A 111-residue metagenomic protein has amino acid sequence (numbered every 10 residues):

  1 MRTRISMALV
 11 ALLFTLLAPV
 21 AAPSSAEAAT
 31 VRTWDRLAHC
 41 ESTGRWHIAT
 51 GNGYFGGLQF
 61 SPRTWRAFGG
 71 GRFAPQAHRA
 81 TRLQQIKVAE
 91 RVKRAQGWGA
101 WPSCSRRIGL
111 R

Functional and structural regions predicted by a protein language model:
M1, A28-A29: Absolute protein N-terminus
T3-T15: Sec-dependent N-terminal signal peptides
I5-A8, P23-E27: Serine/proline-rich low-complexity intrinsically disordered segments, especially terminal tails, linkers
T15-S25: C-terminal segment of classical bacterial N-terminal signal peptides
A29-R111: Peptidoglycan cell-wall recognition and remodeling modules
